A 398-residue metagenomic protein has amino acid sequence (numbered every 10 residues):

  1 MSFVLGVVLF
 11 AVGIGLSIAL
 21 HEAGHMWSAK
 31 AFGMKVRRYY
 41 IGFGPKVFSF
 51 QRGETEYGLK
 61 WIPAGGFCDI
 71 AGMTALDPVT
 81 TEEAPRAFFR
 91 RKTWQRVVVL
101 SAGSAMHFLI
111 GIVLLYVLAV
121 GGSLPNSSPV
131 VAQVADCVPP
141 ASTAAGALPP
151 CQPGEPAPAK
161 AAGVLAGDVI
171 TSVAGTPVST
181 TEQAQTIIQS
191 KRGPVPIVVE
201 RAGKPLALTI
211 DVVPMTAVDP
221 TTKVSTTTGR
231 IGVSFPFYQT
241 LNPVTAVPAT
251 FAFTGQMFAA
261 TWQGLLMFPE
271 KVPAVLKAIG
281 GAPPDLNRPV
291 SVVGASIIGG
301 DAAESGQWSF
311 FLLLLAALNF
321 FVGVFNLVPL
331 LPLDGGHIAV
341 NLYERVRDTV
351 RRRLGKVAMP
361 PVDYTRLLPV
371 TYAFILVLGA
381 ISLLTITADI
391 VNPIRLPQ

Functional and structural regions predicted by a protein language model:
S2, G6-F10, R91-L100, F310-L314: Residue-level signature of transmembrane alpha-helical entry/exit and packing/kink sites in multi-pass membrane
S2-E83, F325-R352: Small-residue-rich helix-interface/hinge motifs
G13, A31, T55, I62-A141 (+1 more regions): Internal alpha-helical transmembrane segments
H21-G24, L59, A159, G167-I170 (+9 more regions): Terminal peptide-recognition signature
R86-A87, R91, V138-P140, A217-V324 (+2 more regions): Functional transmembrane alpha-helices
L148-T181: Conserved PDZ fold ligand-binding element
L165, T171-S172, Q183-T228: PDZ-domain C-terminal substructure recognizer with occasional recognition of PDZ-binding tails
L367-D389: Final/C-terminal transmembrane alpha-helix of multipass membrane proteins
